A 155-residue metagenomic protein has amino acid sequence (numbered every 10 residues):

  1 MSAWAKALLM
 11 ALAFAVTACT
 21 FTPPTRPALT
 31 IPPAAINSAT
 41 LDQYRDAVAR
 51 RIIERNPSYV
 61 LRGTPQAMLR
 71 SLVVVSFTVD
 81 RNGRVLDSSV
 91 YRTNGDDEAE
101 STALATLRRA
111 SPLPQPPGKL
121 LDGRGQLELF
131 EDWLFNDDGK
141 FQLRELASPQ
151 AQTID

Functional and structural regions predicted by a protein language model:
M1-C19: Sec-dependent bacterial lipoprotein signal peptides
C19-A39, R50-S58, D80-R92, L104-Q115 (+1 more regions): Conserved "boundary/linchpin" sites in short secondary-structure elements
R62-Q66, K119-L121: Short, solvent-exposed loop/turn elements at beta->coil junctions and helix N-caps that rim active or binding pockets
A67-V74: Short, small/polar residue-rich loop motifs at catalytic or cofactor-binding pockets
R92-E98: A short acidic/small-residue loop/turn micro-motif
